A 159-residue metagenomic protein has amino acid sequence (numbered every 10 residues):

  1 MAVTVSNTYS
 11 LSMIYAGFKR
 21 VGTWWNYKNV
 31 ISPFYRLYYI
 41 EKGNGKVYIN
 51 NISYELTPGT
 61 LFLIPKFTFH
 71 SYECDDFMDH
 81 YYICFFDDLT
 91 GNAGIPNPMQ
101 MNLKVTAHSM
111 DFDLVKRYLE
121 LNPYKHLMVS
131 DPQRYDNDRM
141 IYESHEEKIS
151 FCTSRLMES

Functional and structural regions predicted by a protein language model:
M1-T57, T68, C74, N102 (+3 more regions): Generic protein-terminus/edge-of-domain signal
N26, V47, Y82, N92-A93: Short acidic, gly/pro-rich beta-turn/loop elements at beta-sheet edges and active-site/ligand-binding grooves
L56, I83, V105: Hydrophobic residues at beta-strand termini and immediately following loops that shape nucleotide-binding pockets
L63: DNA-recognition element of transcription regulators
F67-T90: Ligand-binding loop in jelly-roll beta-barrel domains
D87-H108: Double-stranded beta-helix
H108-S159: An amphipathic alpha-helical interaction segment
